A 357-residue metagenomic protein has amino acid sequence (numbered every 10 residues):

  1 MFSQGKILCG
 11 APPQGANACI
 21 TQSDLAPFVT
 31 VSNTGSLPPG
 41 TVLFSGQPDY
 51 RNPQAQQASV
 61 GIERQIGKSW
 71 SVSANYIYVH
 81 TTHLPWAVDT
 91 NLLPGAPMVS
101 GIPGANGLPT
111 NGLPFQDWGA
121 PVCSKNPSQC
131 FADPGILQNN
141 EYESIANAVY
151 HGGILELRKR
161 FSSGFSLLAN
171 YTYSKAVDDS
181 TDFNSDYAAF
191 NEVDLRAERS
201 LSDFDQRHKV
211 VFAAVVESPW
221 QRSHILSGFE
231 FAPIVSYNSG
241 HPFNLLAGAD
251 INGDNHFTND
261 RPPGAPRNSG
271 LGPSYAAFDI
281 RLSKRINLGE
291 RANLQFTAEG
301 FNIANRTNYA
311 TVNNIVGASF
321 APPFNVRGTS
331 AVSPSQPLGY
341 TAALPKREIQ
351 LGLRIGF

Functional and structural regions predicted by a protein language model:
M1-E143, N252, F257, P266-S269 (+1 more regions): Solvent-exposed loop/turn elements at secondary-structure boundaries
S23-G35, S202-D203, Q221-R291, Q295 (+2 more regions): Extracytoplasmic gating/loop element in the C-terminal half of outer-membrane beta-barrel translocons and assembly
G46, Q56-V60, H151-L155, H208-A214 (+3 more regions): Hydrophobic, lipid-facing positions within transmembrane beta-strands of outer-membrane proteins
A55, G67, S162, S174 (+7 more regions): Outer-membrane beta-barrel channels and translocator barrels
S59, Q65, S71-N75, S166 (+4 more regions): Membrane-spanning beta-strand positions in outer-membrane beta-barrel proteins
R64, K159, V216-S218, K284-I286 (+1 more regions): Residue-level signature of outer-membrane beta-barrel architecture
S73-H224, I234-N238: Gram-negative outer-membrane beta-barrel transporters
P103-N106, N308-F357: C-terminal beta-signal and terminal closure region of outer-membrane beta-barrel proteins
